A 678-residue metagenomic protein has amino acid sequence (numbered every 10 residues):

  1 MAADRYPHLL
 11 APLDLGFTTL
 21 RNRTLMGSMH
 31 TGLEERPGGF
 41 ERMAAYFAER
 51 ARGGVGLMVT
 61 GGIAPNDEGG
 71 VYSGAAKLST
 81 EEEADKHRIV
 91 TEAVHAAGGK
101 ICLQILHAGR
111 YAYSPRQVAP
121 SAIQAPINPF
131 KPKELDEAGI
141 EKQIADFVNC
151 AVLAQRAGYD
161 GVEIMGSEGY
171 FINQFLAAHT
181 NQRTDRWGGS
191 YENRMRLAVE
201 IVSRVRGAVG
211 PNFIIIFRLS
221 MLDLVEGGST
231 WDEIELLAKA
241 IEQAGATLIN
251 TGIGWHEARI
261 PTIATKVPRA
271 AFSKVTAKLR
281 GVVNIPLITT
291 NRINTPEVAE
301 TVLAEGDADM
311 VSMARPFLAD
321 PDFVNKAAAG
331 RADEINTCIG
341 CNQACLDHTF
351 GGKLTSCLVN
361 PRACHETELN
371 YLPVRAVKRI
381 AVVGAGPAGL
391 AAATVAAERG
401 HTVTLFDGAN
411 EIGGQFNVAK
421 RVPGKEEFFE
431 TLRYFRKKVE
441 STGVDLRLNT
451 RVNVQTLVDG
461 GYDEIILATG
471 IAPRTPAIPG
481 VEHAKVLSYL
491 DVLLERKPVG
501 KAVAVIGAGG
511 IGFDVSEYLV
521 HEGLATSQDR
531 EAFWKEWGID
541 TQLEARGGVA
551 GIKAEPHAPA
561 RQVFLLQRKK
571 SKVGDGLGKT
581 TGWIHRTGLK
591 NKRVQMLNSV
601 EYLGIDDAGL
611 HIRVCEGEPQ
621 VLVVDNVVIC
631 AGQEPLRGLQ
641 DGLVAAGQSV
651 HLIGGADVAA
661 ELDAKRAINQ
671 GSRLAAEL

Functional and structural regions predicted by a protein language model:
M1-V383, P387, A392-V403, E411: Flavin-dependent oxidoreductase catalytic cores
G56, D160, T247, D309 (+3 more regions): Conserved acidic residues
V202, E366-R375, E398, T402 (+4 more regions): Flanking helices and flexible, charged tails adjoining ferredoxin-like Fe-S electron-transfer domains in multi-subunit
R259-T265, P286, D309-M310, F416-G424 (+1 more regions): Short beta-alpha connecting loops at secondary-structure transitions that line or flank enzyme active sites
D307, V439-L446, E482-K485, P559-R561 (+2 more regions): A short helix-to-beta-strand connector/capping loop
R379-L405, R447-G461, T469-I478, E482 (+3 more regions): Rossmann-like dinucleotide/flavin-binding elements
G414-Y462, G574-V600: N-terminal Rossmann-like dinucleotide/flavin-binding domain of flavoprotein oxidoreductases that bind FAD/FMN
